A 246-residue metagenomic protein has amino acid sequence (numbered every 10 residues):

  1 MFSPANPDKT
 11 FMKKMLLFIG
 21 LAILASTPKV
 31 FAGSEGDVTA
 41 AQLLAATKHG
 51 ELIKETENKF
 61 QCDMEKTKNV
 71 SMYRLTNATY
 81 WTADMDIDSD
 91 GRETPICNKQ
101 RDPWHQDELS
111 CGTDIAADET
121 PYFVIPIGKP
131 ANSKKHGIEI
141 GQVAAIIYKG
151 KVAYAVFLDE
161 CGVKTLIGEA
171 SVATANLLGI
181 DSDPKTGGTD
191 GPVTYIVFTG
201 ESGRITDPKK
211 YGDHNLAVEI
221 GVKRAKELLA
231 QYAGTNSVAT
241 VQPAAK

Functional and structural regions predicted by a protein language model:
F2, K9-M15: Positively charged n-region of N-terminal signal peptides that target proteins for export
F18-S26: Bacterial N-terminal signal peptides
P28-A32: Sec/Tat signal peptide C-region and signal peptidase I cleavage site
G33-K151, A173, L177-S182, F198-N236: Cell wall/extracellular polymer interaction/catalysis modules
A153-G162: Short beta-strand-centered aromatic/proline hotspots
V163-T174: Short, solvent-exposed secondary-structure boundary/capping segments
T186-P192: Intrinsically disordered, low-complexity linker and terminal regions at domain boundaries
Y232-K246: Short, solvent-exposed mixed-charge patches
